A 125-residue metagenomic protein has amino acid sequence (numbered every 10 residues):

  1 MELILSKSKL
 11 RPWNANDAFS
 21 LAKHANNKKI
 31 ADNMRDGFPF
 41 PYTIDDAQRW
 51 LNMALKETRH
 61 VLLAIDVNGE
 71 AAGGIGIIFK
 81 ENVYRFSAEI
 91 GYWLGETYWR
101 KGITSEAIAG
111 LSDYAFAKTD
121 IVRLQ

Functional and structural regions predicted by a protein language model:
M1-F19, K23-K29, L62-Q125: Acyl-donor (CoA/ACP) binding surface of acyl/acetyltransferases
K29-L51: Conserved GNAT-fold acetyl-CoA-binding loop/helix
I44-D46, A54-E57, E96-T97, L124: Short, intrinsically disordered/low-complexity patches at protein termini and at juxtamembrane boundaries
N52-A64: A short helix-loop-beta-strand connector motif used in the catalytic cores of GNAT acetyltransferases and, in some
